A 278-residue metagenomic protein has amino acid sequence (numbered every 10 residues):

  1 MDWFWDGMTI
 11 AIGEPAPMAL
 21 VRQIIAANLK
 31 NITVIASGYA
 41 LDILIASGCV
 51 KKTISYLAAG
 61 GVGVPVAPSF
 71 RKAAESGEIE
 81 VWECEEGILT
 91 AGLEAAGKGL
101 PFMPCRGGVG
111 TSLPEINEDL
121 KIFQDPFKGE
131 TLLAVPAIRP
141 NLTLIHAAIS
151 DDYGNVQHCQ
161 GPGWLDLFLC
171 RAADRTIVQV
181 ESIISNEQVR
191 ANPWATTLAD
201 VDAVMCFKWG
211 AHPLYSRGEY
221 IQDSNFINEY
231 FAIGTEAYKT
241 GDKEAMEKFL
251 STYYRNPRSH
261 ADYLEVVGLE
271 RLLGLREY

Functional and structural regions predicted by a protein language model:
M1-Y278: Conserved alpha/beta enzyme-core scaffold
